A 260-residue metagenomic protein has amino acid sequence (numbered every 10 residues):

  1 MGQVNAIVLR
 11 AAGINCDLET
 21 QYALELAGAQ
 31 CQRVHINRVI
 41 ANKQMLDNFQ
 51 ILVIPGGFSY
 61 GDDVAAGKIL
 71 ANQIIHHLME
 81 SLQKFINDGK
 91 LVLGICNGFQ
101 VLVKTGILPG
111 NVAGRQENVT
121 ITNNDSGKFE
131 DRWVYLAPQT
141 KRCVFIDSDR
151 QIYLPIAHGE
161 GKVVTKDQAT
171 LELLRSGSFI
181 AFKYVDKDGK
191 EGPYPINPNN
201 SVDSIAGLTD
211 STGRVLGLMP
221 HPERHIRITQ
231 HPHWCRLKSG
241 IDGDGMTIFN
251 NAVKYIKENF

Functional and structural regions predicted by a protein language model:
M1-I95, F99-N111, I121-E130, E172 (+2 more regions): N-terminal beta1-alpha1 cap of cysteine-dependent amidohydrolase-like domains
G2, N42-Q44, L82-K84, E117-F260: Amide-donor transfer/coupling interface in amidating biosynthetic enzymes
A113-R115: Short hydrophobic/aromatic-enriched beta-strand-loop microsegments
